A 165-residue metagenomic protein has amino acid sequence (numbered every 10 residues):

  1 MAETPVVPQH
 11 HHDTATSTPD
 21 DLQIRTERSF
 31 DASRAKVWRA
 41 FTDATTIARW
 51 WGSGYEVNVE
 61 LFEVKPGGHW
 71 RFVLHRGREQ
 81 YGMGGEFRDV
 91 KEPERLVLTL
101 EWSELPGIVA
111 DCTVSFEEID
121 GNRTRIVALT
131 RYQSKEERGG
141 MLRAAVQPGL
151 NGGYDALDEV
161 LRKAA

Functional and structural regions predicted by a protein language model:
A2-E56: Hydrophobic ligand-binding cavity/cleft-lining segments
A2-Q9, Y132-A165: A conserved amphipathic terminal alpha-helix motif
R25-T26, T45-G82: Short beta-edge strand/loop motif at the mouth of beta-sheet-based domains
T26-R28, E60-F62, M83-D89, L100 (+1 more regions): Hydrophobic/aromatic beta-strand elements that line small-molecule binding cavities or substrate pockets in beta-rich
R34-A35, E63, R88-E94, S115-R125: A short, structured loop/turn motif at beta-sheet edges
V37, I47, W70-F72, F87 (+4 more regions): Hydrophobic pocket/interface hotspot
H69-K91, L96-E101: Helix-adjacent hinge/juxtasegments
V97-N151: Beta-strand/loop substructures that line and gate deep hydrophobic ligand-binding cavities in soluble
